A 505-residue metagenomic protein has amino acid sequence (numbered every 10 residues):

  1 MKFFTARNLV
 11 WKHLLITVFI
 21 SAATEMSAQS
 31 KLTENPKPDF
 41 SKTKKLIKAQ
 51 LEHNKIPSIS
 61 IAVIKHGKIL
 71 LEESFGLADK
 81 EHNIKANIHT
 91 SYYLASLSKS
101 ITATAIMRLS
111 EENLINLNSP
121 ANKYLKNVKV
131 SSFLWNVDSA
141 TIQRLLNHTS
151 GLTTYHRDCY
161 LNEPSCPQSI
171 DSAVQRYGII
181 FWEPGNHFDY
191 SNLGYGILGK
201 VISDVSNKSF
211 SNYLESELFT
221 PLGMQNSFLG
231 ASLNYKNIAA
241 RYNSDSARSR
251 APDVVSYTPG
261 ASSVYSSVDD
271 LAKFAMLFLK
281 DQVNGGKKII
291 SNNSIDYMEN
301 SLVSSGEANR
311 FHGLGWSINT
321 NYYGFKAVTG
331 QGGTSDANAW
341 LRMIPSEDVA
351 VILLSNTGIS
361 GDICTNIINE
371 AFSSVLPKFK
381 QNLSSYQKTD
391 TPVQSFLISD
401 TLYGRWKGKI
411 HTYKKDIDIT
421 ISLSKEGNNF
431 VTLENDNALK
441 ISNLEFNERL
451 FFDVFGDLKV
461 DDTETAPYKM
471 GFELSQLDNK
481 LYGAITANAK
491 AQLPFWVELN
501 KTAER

Functional and structural regions predicted by a protein language model:
M1-E34: Bacterial Sec-dependent N-terminal signal peptides
N35-Y92, L114-N116, V130, P167 (+1 more regions): Short, conserved catalytic-motif segment at the N-terminal edge
K44-I47, I61, G67, S91-A121 (+3 more regions): Active-site SXXK
D79, F133-S335, A339-W340: Short, surface-exposed loop or secondary-structure junction motifs that flank catalytic or metal-binding residues
L117-F133, L222: Short, glycine/proline-biased beta-turn/loop segments that scaffold the active-site neighborhood
W340-M343, E347-T357, A484: Short, well-ordered beta-strand elements
S355-T420, A487-R505: Short, gly/Ser/Thr-rich active-site loops of penicillin-recognizing serine hydrolases
G408-G471: Central antiparallel beta-sheet cores of small beta-barrel/beta-sandwich binding domains
